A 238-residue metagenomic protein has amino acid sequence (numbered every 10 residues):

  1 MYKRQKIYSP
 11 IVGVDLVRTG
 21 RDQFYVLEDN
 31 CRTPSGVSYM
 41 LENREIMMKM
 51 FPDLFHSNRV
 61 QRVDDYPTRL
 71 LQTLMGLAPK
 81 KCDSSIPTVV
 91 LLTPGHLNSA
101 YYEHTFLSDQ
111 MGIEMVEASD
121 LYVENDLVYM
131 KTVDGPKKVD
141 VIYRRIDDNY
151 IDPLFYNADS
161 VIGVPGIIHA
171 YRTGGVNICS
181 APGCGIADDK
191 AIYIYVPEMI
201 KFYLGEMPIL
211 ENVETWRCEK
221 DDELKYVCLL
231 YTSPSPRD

Functional and structural regions predicted by a protein language model:
M1-Q5, Y231-D238: Conserved small/polar residues in nucleotide/adenosyl-binding loops
K3-L127, K131-P165, H169-R172, N177 (+1 more regions): ATP-dependent carboxylate activation and anion-phosphoryl transfer catalytic cores that bind Mg-ATP to form
T105-E124, I168-S233: A conserved helix-loop-beta module that forms one wall/lid of the active-site cleft in ATP-utilizing catalytic domains
